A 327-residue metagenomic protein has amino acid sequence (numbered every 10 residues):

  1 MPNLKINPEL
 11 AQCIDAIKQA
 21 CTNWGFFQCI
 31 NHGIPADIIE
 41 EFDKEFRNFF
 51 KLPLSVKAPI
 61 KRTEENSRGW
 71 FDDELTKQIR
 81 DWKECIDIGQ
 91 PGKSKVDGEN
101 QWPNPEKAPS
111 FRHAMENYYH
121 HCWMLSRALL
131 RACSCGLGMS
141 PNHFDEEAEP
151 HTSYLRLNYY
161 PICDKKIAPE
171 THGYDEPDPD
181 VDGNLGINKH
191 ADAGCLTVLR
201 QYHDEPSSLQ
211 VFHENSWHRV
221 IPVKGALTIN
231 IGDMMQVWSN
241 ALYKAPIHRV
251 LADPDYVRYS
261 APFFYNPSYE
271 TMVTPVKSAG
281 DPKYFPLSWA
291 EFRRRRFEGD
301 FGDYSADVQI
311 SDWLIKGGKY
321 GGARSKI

Functional and structural regions predicted by a protein language model:
M1-I327: Peripheral, non-catalytic segments flanking oxidoreductase cores
